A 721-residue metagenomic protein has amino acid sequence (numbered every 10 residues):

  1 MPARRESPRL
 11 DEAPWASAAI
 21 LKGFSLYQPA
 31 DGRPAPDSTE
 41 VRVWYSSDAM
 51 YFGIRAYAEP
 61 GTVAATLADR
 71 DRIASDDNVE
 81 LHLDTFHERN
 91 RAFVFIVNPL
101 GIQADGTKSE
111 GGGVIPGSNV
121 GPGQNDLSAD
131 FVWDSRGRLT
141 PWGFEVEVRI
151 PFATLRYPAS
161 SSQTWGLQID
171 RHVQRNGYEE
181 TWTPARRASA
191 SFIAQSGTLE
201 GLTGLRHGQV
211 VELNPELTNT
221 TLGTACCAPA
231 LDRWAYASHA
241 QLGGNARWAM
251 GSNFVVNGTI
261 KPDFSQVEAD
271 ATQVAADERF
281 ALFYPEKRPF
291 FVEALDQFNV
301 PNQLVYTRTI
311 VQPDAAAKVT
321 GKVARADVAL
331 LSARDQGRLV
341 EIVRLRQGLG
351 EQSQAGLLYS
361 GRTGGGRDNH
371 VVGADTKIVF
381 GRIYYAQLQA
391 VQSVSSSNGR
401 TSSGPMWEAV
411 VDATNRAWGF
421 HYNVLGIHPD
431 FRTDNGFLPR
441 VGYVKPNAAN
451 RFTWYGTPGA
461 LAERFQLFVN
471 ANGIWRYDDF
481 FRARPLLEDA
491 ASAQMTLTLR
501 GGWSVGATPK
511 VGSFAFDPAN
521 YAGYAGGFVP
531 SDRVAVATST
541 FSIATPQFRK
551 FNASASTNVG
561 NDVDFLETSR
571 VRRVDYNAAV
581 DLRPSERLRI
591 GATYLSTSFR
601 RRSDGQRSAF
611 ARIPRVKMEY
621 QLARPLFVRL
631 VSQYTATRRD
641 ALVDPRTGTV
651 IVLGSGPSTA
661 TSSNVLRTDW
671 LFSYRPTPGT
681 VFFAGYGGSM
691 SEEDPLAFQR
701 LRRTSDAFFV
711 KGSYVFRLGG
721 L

Functional and structural regions predicted by a protein language model:
M1-Q347, G356-L357, G366: Structural preference for beta-rich elements and adjacent junctions enriched in aromatics
D48-M50, R91, F144, S161-W165 (+16 more regions): Outer-envelope beta-barrel architecture signal
Y57-A58, F86-E88, H172-Q174, T220-L222 (+13 more regions): Short, glycine-/Ser/Thr-/acidic-enriched flexible segments
P151-A159, A190-R206, M250-F254, V323-R325 (+12 more regions): Outer-membrane beta-barrel proteins
R206-F254, V340-S395, G459, R464-A471 (+3 more regions): Surface-exposed extracellular loop regions of Gram-negative outer-membrane beta-barrel proteins
R233-Y236, V255, P262-S492, L499: Catalytic-domain carbohydrate-binding cleft regions of carbohydrate-active enzymes
Q312, V391-S396, R400-L721: Exposed, low-structure sequence patches enriched in small/polar residues
